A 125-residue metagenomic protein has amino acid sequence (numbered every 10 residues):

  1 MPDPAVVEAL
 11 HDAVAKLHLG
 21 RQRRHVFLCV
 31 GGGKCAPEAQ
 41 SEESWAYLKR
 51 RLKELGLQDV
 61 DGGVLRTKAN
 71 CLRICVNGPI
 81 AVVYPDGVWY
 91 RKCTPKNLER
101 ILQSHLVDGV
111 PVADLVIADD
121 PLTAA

Functional and structural regions predicted by a protein language model:
M1-L19: N-terminal leader/targeting and pre-domain segments
P2-V7, R23-K68: Small-residue-enriched alpha-helical segments and adjacent helix-cap loops that form tight helix-helix packing
L17-R21, L72-I74: Short glycine/proline-enriched loop/turn "hinge" motifs that connect secondary-structure elements and lie
H18-G20, Q58-D59, V82: Solvent-exposed alpha-helices and their adjacent loops that cap or buttress functional pockets in soluble metabolic
K34-K53, N77-N97, L102-S104: Iron-sulfur (Fe-S) cluster-binding segments and ferredoxin-like electron-carrier domains, especially [2Fe-2S]
V60-G78, Y84-D86: Short, intrinsically disordered low-complexity segments
W89-A125: C-terminal binding/interaction regions
